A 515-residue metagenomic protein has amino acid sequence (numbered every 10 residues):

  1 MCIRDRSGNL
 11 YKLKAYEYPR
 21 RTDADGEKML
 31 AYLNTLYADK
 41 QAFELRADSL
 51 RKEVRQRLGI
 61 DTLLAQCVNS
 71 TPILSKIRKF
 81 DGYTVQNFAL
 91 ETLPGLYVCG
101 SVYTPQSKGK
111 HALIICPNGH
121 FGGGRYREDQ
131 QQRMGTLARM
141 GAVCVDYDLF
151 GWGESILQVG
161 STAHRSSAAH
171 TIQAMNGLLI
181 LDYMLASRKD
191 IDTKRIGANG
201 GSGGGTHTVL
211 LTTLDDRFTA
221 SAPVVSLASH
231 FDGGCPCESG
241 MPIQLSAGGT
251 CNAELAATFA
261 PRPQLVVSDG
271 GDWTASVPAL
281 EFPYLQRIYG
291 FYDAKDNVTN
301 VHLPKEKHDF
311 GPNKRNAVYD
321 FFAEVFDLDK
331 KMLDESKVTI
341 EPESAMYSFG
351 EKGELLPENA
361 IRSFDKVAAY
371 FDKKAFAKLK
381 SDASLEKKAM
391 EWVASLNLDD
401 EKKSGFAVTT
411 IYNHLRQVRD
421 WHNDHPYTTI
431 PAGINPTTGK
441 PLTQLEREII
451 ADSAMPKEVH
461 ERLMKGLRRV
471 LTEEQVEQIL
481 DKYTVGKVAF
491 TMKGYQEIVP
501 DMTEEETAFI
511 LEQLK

Functional and structural regions predicted by a protein language model:
R4-Y97, S268-K378, A383: Alpha/beta-hydrolase-fold serine-hydrolase catalytic core, especially in secreted/extracellular enzymes
L96, F121-G124, W152-I156, G205-T208 (+4 more regions): Flexible loop/turn segments at secondary-structure boundaries
Q106-T193, S226-P236: Cap/lid segment of the alpha/beta-hydrolase catalytic domain
K110-L113, M140-V143, D192-R195, D216-A220 (+2 more regions): Loop/turn elements at helix/coil->beta-strand transitions in domains of secreted/extracellular proteins
Q130-M134, H170, A174, N252 (+3 more regions): Amphipathic alpha-helical segments in well-structured domains
D182-G248: Primarily recognizes the serine-hydrolase "nucleophile elbow" in alpha/beta-hydrolase and SGNH/GDSL folds
A220, D232-R287: The feature captures the conserved acid-bearing segment of alpha/beta-hydrolase catalytic domains
K373, L379-K515: Charge-rich (acidic/polar
